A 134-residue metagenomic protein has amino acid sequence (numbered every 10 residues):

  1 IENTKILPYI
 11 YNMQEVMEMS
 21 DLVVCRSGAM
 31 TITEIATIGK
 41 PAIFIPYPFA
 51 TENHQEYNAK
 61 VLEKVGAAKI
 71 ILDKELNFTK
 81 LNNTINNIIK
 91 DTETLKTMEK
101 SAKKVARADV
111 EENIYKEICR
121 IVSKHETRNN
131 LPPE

Functional and structural regions predicted by a protein language model:
I1-E134: Nucleotide-activated sugar donor-binding and catalytic core shared by glycosyltransferases and related lipid-linked
